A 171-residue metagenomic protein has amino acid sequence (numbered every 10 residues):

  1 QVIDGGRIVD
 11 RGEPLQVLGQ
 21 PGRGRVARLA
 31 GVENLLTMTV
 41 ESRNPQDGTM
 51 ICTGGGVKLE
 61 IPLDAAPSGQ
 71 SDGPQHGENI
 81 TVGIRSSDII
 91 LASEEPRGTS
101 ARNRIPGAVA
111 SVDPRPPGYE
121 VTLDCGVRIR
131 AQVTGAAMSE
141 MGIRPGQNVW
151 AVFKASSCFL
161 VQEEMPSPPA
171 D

Functional and structural regions predicted by a protein language model:
Q1-V57, S87, A92: Internal alpha/beta loop-helix hairpins
G19, G56-D113, E120, R130-D171: Glycine/charge-rich catalytic "coupling/switch" loops of P-loop NTPases
N34, N103, V127: Exposed loop/turn and edge beta-strand positions of beta-sandwich/beta-sheet ligand-binding modules
R43-G48, V112-G118: Short, conserved beta-turn/loop elements at beta-strand boundaries and strand-helix junctions
T53-G54, L123-C125: Active-site beta-strand termini and strand-to-loop segments that position acidic
